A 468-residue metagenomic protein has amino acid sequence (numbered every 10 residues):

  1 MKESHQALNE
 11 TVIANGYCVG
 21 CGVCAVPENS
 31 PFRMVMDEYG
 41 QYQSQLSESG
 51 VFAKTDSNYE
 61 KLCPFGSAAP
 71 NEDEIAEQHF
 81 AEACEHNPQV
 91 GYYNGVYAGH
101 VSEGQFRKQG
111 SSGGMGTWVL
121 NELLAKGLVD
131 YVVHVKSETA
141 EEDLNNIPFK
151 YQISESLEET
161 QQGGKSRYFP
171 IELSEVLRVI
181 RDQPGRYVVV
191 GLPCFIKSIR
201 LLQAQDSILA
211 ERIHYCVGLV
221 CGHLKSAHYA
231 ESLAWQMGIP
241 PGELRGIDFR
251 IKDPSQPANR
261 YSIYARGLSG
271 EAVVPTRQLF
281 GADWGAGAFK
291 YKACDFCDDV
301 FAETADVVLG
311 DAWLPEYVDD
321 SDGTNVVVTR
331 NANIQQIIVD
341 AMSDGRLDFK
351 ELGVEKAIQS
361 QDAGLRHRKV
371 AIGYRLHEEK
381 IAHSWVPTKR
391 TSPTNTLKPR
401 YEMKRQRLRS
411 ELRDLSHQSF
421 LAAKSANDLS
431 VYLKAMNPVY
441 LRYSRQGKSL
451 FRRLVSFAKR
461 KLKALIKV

Functional and structural regions predicted by a protein language model:
N15-N29, S57-S67, L192-S198, F289-A302: Local cysteine-cluster metal-coordination motifs and their immediate loop/turn environment, predominantly Fe-S cluster
V19, V23-E48, D56-H79, V307: Iron-sulfur cluster-binding cysteine motifs and their immediate structural context in ferredoxin-like electron-transfer
Y39, V51, N58-G116, L120 (+3 more regions): Electropositive, gly/pro-rich neighborhoods at or near active sites that engage anionic ligands
G110, M115-L124, L128-R181: Portal/gating segments that form or line small-molecule/metal binding sites
G110-M115, V189-I199, H223-K225: Gly/Ser/Thr-rich loops at beta-strand to alpha-helix junctions that form or flank small-molecule/cofactor-binding
V129-D130, G242-V468: Long, compositionally biased charged/polar accessory segments in the mid-to-C-terminal portions of proteins
Q205-G218: A short alpha->loop->secondary-structure connector
V220-S232, D253-Q256: Short, conserved secondary-structure transition motifs
